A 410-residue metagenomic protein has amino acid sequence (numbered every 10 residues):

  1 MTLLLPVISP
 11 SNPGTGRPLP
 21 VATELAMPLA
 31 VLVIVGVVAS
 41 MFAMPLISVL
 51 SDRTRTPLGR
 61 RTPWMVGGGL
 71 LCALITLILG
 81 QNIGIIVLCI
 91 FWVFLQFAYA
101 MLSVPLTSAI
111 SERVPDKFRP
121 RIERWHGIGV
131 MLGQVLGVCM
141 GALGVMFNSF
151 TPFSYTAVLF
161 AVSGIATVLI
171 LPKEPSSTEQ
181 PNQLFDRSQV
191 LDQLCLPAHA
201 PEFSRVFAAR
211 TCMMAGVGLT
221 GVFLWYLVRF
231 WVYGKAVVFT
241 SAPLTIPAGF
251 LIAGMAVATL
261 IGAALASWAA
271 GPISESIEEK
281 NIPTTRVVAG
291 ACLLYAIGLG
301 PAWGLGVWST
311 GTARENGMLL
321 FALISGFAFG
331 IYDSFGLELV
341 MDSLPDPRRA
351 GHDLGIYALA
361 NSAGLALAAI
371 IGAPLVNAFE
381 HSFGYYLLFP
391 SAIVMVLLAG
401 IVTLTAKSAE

Functional and structural regions predicted by a protein language model:
M1-V37, R205-A209, M213-V238: Helix-loop boundary and gating motifs at the non-cytosolic
A22, R60, V145-V158, P283 (+1 more regions): A membrane-interface helix-boundary motif in multi-pass transporters
S40, P120-V145, A358-A369: Glycine-rich segments within core transmembrane alpha-helices of 12-TM secondary carriers
F42-L58, L265-I282, V376: Helix-to-loop junctions at the C-terminal end of transmembrane segments in multipass secondary transporters
V66-I83, L293-G311: C-terminal ends and interior cores of transmembrane alpha-helices in multi-pass membrane transporters/permeases
G80, V162-L171, Y385-E410: Multi-pass alpha-helical transporter architecture, strongest for 12-TM Major Facilitator/SLC carriers used
E174-A208: Juxtamembrane intracellular "pre-TM" segments in multi-pass secondary transporters
R348-A378: A late C-terminal transmembrane helix in Major Facilitator Superfamily
